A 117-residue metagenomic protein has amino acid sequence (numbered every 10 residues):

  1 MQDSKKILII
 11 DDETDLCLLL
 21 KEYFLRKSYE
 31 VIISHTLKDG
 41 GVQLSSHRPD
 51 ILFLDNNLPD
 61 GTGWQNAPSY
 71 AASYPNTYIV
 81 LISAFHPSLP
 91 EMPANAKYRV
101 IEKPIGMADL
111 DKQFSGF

Functional and structural regions predicted by a protein language model:
T14-I32, Y98: Two-component/phosphorelay signaling modules centered on CheY-like receiver
I33-I51: Acidic, metal-coordinating helix/loop segments flanking the phosphotransfer/catalytic sites of two-component signaling
T36, T62-Q65: Acidic catalytic/metal-coordinating carboxylates
D55: Active-site residues of response regulator receiver
P59: The feature encodes the CheY-like receiver
W64-P75: Short amphipathic alpha-helix used as the core "switch/output" element in two-component signaling
I105-G116: C-terminal output helix
